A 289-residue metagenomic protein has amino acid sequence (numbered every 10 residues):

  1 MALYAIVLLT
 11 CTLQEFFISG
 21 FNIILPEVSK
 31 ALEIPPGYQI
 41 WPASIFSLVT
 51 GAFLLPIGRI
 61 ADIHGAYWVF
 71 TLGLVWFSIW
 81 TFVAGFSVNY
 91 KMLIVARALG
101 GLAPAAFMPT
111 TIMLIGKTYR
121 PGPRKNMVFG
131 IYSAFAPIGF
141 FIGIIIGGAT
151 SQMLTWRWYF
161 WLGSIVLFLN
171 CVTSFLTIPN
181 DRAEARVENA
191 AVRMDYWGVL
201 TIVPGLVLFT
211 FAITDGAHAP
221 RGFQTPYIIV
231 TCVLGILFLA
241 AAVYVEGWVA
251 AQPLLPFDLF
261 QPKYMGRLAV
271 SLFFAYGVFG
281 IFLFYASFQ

Functional and structural regions predicted by a protein language model:
A2-E15, P42, F46, W76 (+5 more regions): Hydrophobic transmembrane alpha-helices of multi-pass secondary transporters, especially the MFS 12-helix bundle
A2-G37, W41-S44, A52-L54, F107-M108 (+2 more regions): Extracytoplasmic
I6, N22, P226-Y227, Q252-Q289: 12-transmembrane solute porter fold
T10-I24, G205, F209, I213-A217 (+2 more regions): Conserved extracellular-gate-facing transmembrane-helix segments in secondary transporters
T12, L48, F82-V83, A98 (+3 more regions): Hydrophobic residues within the alpha-helical transmembrane core of Major Facilitator Superfamily
P56, I60-W197: Helix-loop-helix hairpins in multi-pass membrane proteins, especially solute transporters
S164-E184, V203-D215, L234-V249: C-terminal membrane-cytosol helix-exit motif in multi-pass small-molecule transporters
F175-V203, H218-Q224, W248-P262: Flexible interhelical linker loops that connect adjacent transmembrane helices in multi-pass membrane transporters
